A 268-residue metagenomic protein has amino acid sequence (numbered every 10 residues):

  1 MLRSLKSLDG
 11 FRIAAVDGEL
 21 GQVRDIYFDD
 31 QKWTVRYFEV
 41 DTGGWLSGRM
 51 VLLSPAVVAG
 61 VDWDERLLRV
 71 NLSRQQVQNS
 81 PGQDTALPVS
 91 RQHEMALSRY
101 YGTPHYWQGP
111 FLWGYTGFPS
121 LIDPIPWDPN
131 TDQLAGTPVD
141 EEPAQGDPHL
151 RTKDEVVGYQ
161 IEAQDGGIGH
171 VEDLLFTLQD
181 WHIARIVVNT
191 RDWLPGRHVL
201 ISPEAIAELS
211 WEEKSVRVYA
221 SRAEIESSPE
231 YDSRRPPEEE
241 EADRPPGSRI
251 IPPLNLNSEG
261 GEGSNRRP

Functional and structural regions predicted by a protein language model:
M1-P268: Peripheral interaction segments used for macromolecular assembly
